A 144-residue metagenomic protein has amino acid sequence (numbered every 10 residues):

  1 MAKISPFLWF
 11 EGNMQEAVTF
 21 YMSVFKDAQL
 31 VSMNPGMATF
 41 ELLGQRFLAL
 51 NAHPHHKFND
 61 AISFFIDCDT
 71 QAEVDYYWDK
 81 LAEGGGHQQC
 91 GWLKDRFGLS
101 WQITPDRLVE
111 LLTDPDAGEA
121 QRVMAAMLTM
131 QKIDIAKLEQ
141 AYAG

Functional and structural regions predicted by a protein language model:
M1-T19, V24-S32, S63-F64, R107-G144: N-terminal beta-strand motif that seeds the catalytic metal site of vicinal oxygen chelate
I4, D60, H87: Exposed loop/turn and edge beta-strand positions of beta-sandwich/beta-sheet ligand-binding modules
S5, M37, Q89-C90: Conserved beta-strand and immediately adjacent loop positions that scaffold enzyme active sites
P6, Y21, F40, L81 (+2 more regions): Terminal peptide-recognition signature
M14-Q15, F64-E110, D114, K132 (+1 more regions): Vicinal oxygen chelate
V18, E41-L43, P54-D67, D75: Serine endopeptidase catalytic core focused on the charge-relay Asp
A28-N59, Q102-D106: Conserved short beta-strand elements that form part of the metal-binding/catalytic scaffold of enzyme active sites
